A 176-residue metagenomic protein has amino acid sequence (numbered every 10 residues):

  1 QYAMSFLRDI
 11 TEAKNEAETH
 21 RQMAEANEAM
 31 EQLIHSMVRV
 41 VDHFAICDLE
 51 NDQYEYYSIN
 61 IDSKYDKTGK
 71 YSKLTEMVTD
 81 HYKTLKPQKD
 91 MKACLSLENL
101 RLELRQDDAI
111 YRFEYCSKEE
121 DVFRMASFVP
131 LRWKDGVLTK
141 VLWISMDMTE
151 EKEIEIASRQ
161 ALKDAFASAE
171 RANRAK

Functional and structural regions predicted by a protein language model:
Q1, Y54-E55, A109-M125: PAS-family sensory domains
Q1-M4, I10-K14, A126-W143, M148-E150: Short loop/turn elements at sensory-signaling interfaces that couple input to output
R8-A29, M146-A165: PAS-associated C-terminal cap
Q32-K83: PAS-family sensory domain signal
T84-E114: Terminal output helix/cap of sensory domains in signal transduction proteins
S168-N173: Catalytic-site-adjacent helices and loops of nucleotide signaling machinery
K176: Short basic (Lys/Arg) and small-residue
